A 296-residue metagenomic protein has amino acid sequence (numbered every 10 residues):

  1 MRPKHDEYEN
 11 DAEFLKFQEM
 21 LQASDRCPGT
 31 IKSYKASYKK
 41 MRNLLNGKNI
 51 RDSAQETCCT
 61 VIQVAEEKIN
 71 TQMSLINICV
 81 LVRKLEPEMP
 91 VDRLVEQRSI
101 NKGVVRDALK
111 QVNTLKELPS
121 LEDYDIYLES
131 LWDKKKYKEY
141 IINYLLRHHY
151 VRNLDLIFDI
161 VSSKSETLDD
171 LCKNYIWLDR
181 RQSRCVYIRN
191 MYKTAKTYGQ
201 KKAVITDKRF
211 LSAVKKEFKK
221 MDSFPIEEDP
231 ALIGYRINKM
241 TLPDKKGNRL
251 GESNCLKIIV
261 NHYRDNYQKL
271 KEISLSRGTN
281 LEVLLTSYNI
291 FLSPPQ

Functional and structural regions predicted by a protein language model:
M1-P3, E7, D11-V95, R236 (+3 more regions): Non-catalytic DNA-binding core/recognition domains of DNA-processing enzymes
P90-S130: Flexible interdomain linker/hinge and immediately adjacent N-terminus of the catalytic tyrosine-recombinase domain
L118-N153: Basic, Lys/Arg- and aromatic-enriched nucleic-acid-binding interface segment
D155-L156, V260, N266-T279: Active-site-proximal segment of tyrosine recombinases
F158-Q200: Conserved tyrosine-mediated DNA breakage-rejoining catalytic core shared by Y-recombinases
T194-R264: Active-site/catalytic core of tyrosine-dependent DNA strand-transfer enzymes
L270, L275-Q296: Catalytic-site neighborhood detector that most strongly recognizes the C-terminal catalytic loop/helix of tyrosine
